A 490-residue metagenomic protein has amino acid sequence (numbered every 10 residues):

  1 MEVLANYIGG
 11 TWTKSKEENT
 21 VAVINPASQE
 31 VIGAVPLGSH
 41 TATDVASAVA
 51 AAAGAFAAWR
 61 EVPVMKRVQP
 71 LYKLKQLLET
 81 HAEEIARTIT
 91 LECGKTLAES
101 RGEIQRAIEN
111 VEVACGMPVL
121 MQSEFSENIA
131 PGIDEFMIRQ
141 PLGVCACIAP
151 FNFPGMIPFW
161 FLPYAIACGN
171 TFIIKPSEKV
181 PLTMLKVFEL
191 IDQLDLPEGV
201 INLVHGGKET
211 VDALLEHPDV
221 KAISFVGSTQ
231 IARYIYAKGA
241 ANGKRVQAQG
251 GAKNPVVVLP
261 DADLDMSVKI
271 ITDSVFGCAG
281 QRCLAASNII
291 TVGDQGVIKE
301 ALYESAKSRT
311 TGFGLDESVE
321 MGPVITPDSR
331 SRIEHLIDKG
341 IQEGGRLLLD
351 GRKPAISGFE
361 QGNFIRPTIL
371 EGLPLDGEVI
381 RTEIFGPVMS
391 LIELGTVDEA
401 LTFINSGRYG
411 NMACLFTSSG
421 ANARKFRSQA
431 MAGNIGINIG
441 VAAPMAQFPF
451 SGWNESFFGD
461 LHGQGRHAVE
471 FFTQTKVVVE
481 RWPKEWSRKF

Functional and structural regions predicted by a protein language model:
M1-A34, R352: Hydrophobic face of amphipathic alpha-helices that form TPR/SEL1-like repeat modules and related alpha-solenoid
G10, Q29, R67, I89 (+10 more regions): Residue-level signal for inorganic ion chemistry
P26, A42-V45, V64, A82 (+5 more regions): Residues at or immediately preceding the N-termini of alpha-helices
S28-V35, L196, V220, V257 (+4 more regions): Conserved C-terminal structural/oligomerization subdomain of aldehyde/semialdehyde dehydrogenase
I32-M121: Glycine-rich loop-to-alpha-helix module at the N-terminal edge of alpha/beta enzyme cores
G33-G38, G54-E61, C147, V256-L259 (+5 more regions): Short, well-ordered beta-strand elements within core beta-sheets of diverse protein domains
S123-K269, Y303, L394, G459: Rossmann-like NAD(P) dinucleotide-binding subdomain of oxidoreductase/dehydrogenase enzymes
Q230-P374, D398, I437, W482-K489: ALDH superfamily catalytic-core signature
